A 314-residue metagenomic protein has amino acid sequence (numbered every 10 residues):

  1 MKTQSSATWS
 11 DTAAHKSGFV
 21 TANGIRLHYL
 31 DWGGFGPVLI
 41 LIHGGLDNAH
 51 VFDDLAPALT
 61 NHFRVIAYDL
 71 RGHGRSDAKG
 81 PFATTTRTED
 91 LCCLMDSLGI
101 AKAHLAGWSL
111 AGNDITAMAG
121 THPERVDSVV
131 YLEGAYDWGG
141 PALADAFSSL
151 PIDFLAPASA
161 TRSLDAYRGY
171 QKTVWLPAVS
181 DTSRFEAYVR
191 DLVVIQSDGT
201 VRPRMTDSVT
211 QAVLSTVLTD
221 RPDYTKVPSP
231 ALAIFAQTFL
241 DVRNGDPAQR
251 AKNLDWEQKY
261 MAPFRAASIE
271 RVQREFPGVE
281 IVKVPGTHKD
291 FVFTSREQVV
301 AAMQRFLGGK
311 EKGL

Functional and structural regions predicted by a protein language model:
M1-L39, N61-F63, A101, A158 (+5 more regions): Alpha/beta-hydrolase fold catalytic core
A13, N23, A67-A106, L110: Active-site loop/oxyanion-hole signature of alpha/beta-hydrolase fold enzymes
I25-D77: Conserved HGGG/HGGXW glycine-rich cap/lid loop of the alpha/beta-hydrolase fold
L98-A144: Conserved hydrolase catalytic core segment
Y131-A166: A catalytic-pocket lid/entrance helix-loop region that shapes and gates access to the active site across common
P141, A158-L218, N244-Q249: Conserved alpha/beta-hydrolase catalytic His-Asp/Glu region
V194-E275: Conserved serine/cysteine hydrolase catalytic core
T287-S295: Catalytic histidine-centered segment of alpha/beta-hydrolase-like enzymes
